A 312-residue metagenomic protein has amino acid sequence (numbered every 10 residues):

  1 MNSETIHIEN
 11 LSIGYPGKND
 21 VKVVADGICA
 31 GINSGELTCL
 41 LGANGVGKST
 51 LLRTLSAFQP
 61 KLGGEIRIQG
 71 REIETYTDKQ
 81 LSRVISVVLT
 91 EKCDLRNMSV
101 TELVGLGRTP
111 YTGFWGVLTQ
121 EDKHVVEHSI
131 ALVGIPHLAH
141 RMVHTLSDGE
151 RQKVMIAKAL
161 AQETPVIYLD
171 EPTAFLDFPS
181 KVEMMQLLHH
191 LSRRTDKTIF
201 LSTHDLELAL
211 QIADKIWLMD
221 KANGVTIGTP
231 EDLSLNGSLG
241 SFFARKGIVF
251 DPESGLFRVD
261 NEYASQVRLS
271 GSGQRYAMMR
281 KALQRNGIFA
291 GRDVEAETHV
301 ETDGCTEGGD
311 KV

Functional and structural regions predicted by a protein language model:
I6, V23-G27: Conserved structural motif at the start of ABC-family nucleotide-binding domains
L41-A43: The feature captures the beta-strand-to-loop junction immediately N-terminal to the Walker
S56: Helix-to-loop junction immediately C-terminal to a conserved catalytic motif
G64-E72: Conserved ABC transporter NBD signature motif
G105, Q120-L138: Conserved ABC ATPase "signature" region
M142-L146, E150: Conserved ABC ATPase signature
I167-E171: Catalytic Walker B motif of ABC-type/P-loop ATPase nucleotide-binding domains
